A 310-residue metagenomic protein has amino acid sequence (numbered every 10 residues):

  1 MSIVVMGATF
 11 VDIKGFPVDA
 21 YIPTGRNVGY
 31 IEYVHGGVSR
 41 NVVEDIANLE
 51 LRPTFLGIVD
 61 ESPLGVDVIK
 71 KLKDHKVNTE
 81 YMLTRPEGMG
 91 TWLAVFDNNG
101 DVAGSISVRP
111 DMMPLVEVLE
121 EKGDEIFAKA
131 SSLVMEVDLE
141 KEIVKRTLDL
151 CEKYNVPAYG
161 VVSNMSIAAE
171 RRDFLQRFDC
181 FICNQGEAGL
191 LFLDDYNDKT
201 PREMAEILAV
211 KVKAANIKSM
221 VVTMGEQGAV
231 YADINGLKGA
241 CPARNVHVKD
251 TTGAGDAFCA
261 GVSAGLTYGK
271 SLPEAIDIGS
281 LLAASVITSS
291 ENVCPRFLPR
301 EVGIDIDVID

Functional and structural regions predicted by a protein language model:
M1-I58, P63-K70, D74, H247-V248: Glycine-rich phosphate/adenosyl-contacting loop at the front of the ribokinase-like
I3-V4, N27, D198-D310: Conserved phosphate-binding/catalytic region of the ribokinase-like
I46, N184, G255: Short, conserved phosphate/pyrophosphate- and ester-handling motifs at nucleotide-, phospho-/glycolipid
E61-S62, D138-E142, V162-I167: Short beta->alpha connector loops
K71-P86: A glycine-rich helix N-cap at a beta->alpha junction
T84, A94-S132, V137: Conserved phosphate-binding/catalytic loop of the ribokinase/pfkB sugar-kinase fold
E152-A158, V162-K238: Conserved phosphate/ATP/ADP-binding segment of small-molecule kinases
